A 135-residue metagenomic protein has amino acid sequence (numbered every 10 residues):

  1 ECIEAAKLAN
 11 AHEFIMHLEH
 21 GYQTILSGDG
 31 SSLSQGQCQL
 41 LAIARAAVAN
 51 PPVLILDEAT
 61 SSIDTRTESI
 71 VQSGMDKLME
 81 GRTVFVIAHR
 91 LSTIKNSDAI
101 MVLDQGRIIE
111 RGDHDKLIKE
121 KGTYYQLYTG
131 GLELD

Functional and structural regions predicted by a protein language model:
C2-A11, G21-E120: ABC-family ATPase nucleotide-binding domain "signature/switch" substructure
K119-D135: C-terminal boundary and immediately downstream tail of ABC-type ATPase nucleotide-binding domains
